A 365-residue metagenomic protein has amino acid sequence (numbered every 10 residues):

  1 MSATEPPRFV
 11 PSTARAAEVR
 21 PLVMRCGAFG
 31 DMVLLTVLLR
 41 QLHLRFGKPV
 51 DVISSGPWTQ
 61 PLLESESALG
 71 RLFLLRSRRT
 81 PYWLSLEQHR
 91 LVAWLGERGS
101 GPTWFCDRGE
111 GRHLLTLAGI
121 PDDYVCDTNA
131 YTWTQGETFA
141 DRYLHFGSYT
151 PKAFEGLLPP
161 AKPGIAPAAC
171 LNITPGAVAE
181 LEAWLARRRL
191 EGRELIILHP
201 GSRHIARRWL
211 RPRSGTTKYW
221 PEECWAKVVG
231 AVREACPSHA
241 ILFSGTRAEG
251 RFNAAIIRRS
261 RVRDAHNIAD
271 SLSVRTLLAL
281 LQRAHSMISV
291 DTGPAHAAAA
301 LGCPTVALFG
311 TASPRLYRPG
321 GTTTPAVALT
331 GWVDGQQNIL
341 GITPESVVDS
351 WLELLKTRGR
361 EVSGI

Functional and structural regions predicted by a protein language model:
M1-I365: Catalytic machinery of carbohydrate-active enzymes, primarily nucleotide-sugar-dependent glycosyltransferases
